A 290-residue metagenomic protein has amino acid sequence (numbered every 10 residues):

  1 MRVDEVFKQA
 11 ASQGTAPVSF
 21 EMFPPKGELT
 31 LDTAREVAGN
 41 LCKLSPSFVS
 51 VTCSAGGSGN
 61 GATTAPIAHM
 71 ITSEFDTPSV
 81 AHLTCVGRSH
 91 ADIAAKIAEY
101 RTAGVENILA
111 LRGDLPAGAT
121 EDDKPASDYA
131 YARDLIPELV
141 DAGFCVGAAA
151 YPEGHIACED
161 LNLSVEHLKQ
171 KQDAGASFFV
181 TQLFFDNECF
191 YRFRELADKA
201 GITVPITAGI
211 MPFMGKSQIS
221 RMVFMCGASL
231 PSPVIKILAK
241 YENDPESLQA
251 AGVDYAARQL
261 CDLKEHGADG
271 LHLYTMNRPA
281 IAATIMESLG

Functional and structural regions predicted by a protein language model:
M1-F20, G27, G290: N-terminal amphipathic alpha-helix/helix-capping segment at the start of soluble metabolic enzymes
R2-Q9, L31-N40, L44, G56-T77: Glycine-rich, positively charged N-terminal anion/phosphate-binding segment
V3-D4, K8, A126-Y151, G201-V253 (+2 more regions): Active-site pocket-lining/capping segments in soluble small-molecule metabolic enzymes
P17-T33, S79-A91, G147-L163, K240-D254: Active-site mouth loops of central-metabolism enzymes
E21, V49, Y100, K171 (+3 more regions): Conserved, mostly hydrophobic/aromatic
P25-E28, P46-I67, L115-S127, S177-F190 (+1 more regions): Glycine-rich, proline-tolerant flexible connector loops at the mouths of alpha/beta enzymes
D32-T33, C85-T102, A126-A130: Glycine-rich anion/phosphate-binding loops
R88-E99, N162-H167, C189-D198, G215-R221 (+1 more regions): Catalytic cores of alpha/beta
